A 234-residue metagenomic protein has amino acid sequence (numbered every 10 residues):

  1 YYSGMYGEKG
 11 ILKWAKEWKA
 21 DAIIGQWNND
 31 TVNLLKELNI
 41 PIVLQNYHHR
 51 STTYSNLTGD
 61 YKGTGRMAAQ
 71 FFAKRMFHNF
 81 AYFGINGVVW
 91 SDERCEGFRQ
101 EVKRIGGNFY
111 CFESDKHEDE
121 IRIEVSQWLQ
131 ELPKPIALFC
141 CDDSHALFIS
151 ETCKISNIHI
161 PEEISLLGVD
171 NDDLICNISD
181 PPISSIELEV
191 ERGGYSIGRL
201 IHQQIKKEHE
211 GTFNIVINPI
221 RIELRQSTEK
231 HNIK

Functional and structural regions predicted by a protein language model:
Y1-G7, N86, Y110-E120: Short beta->alpha junction loops
Y1-Q70, L129-Q130, S144: Alpha-helical recognition/docking segments in bacterial nutrient-uptake and carbohydrate-utilization systems
A15-W27, N79-I85, F112, L132-H145 (+1 more regions): Periplasmic-binding protein-like
G25, L44-N46, T58, A73 (+4 more regions): Short beta-strand/turn micro-motifs composed of small residues that flank or help shape donor/cofactor-binding pockets
L34, E93-I105, F148-S156: Alpha-helical structural signal in soluble globular domains
T53-Y82, D92, D119-Q127, A146 (+1 more regions): Hydrophobic alpha-helical segments within soluble ligand-binding/sensing domains
R66-F109, E210-E229: An alpha-beta-alpha
S126-K234: Flexible loop/turn connectors
